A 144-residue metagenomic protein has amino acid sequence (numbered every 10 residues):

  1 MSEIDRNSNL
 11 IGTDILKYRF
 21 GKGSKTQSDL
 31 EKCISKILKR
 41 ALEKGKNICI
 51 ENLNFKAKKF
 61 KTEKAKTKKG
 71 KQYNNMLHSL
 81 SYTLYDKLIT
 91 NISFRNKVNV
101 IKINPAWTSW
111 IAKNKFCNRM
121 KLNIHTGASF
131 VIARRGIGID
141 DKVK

Functional and structural regions predicted by a protein language model:
M1-K144: Positively charged, helix-rich recognition surfaces that bind polyanionic ligands
